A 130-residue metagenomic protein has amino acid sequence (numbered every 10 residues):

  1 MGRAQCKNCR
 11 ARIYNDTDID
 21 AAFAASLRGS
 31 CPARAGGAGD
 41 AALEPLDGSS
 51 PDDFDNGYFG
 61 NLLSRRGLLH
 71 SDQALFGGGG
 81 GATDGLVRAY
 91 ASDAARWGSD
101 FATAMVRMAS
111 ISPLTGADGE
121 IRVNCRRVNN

Functional and structural regions predicted by a protein language model:
M1-N130: Catalytic cores of secreted/periplasmic or lumenal enzymes
